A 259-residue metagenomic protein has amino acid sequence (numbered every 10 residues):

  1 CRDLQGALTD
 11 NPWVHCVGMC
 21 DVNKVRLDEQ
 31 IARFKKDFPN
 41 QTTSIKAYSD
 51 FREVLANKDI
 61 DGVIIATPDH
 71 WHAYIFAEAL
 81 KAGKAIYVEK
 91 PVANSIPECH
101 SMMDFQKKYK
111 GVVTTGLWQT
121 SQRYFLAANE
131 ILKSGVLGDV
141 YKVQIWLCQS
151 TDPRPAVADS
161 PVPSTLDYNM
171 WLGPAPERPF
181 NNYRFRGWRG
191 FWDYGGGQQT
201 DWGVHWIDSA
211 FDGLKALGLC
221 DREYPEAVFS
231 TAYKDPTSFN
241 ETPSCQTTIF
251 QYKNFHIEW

Functional and structural regions predicted by a protein language model:
C1-A85, P97-V113: N-terminal glycine-/serine-/threonine-rich beta1-alpha1-beta2 phosphate-ribose binding loop of Rossmann-like
R2, V25, A73, A77 (+5 more regions): A structural signal for well-ordered alpha-helical segments within the folded catalytic domains of diverse enzymes
H15-D21, R26, K46-A47, I64-A66 (+8 more regions): Structural recognition of the beta-strand scaffold that forms the well-ordered cores of secreted hydrolase catalytic
N23, W146-T151, A175-P176, A232-D235: Glycine-rich beta-alpha junction loops
A73, P153, S238: Glycine/Thr-rich phosphate-binding loops of Rossmann-like dinucleotide-binding domains
A85-Y87, V92-M170: A contiguous active-site-proximal alpha/beta segment in oxidoreductase catalytic domains
N169-H256: Rossmann-like dinucleotide-binding domain that binds NAD(P)(H)
